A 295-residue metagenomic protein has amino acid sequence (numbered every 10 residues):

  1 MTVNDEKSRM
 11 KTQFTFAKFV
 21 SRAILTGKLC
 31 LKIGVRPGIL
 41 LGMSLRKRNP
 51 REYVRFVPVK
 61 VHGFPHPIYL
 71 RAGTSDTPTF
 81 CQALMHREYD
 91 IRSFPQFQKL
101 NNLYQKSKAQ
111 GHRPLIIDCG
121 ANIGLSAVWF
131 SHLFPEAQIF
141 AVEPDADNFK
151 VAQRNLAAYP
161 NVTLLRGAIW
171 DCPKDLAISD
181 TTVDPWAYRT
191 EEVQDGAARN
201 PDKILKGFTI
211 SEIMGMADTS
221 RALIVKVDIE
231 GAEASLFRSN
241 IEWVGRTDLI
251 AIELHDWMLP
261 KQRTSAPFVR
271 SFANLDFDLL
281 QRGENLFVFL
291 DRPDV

Functional and structural regions predicted by a protein language model:
T2-V295: Phosphate/nucleotide-binding beta-alpha loop and adjacent structural elements of enzyme active sites
